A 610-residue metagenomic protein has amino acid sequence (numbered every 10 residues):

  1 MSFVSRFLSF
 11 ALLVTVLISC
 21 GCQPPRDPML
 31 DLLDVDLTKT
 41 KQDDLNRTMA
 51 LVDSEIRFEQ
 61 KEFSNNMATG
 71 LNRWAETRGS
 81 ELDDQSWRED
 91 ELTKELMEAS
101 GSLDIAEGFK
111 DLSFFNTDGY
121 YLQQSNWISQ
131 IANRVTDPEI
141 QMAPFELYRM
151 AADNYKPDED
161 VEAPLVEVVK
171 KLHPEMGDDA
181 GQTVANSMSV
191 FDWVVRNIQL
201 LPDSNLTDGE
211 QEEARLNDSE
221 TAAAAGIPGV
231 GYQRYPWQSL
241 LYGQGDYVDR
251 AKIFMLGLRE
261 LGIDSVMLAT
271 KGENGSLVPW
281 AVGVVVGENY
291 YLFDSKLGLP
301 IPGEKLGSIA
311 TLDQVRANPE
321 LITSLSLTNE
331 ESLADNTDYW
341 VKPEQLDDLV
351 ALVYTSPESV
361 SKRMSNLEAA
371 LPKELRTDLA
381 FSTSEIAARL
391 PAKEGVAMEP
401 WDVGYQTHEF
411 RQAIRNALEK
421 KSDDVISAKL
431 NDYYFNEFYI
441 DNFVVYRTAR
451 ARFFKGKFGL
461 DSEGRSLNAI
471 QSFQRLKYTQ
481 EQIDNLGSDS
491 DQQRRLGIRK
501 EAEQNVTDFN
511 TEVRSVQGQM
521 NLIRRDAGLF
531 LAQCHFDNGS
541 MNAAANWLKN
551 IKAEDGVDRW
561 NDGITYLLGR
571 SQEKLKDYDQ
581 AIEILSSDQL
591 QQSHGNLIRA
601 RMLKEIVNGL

Functional and structural regions predicted by a protein language model:
G21-P25: Bacterial signal peptide processing site
F58-E59, N65-Y242, G287, R447-S515: Secondary-structure boundary elements
V168-G181, N186-R196, D203, A224-G231 (+3 more regions): Hydrophobic/aromatic-rich core segments of domains that either
R514-L522, K552-N561, S586-V607: Short solvent-exposed coil/turn linkers within tandem alpha-helical repeat scaffolds
D526, F530, G563, L567 (+2 more regions): "A position-specific structural signal for the A-helix of alpha-solenoid helical repeats
